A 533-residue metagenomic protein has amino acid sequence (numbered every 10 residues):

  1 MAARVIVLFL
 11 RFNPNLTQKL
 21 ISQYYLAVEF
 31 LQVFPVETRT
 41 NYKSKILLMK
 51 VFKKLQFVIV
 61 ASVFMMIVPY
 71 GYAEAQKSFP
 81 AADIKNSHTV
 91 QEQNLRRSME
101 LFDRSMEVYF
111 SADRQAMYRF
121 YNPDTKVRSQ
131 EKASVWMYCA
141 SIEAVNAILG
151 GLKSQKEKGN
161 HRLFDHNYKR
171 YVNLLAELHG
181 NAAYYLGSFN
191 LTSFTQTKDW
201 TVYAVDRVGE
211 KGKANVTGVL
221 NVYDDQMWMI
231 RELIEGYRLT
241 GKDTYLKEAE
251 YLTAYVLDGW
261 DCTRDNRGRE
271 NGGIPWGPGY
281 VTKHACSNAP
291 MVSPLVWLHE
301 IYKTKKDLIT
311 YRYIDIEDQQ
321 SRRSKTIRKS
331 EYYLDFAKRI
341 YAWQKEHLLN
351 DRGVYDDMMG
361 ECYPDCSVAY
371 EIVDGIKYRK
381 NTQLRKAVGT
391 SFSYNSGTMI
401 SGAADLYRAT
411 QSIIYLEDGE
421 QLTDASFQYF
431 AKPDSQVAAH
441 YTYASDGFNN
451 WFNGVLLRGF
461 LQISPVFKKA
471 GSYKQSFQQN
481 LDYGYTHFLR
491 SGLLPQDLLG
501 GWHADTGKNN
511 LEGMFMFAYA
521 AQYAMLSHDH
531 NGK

Functional and structural regions predicted by a protein language model:
L10, L16, Y25-L26, L31 (+2 more regions): Short hydrophobic targeting helices and cationic amphipathic motifs that mediate membrane/organellar targeting
L47-I59: Bacterial N-terminal signal peptides that target proteins for export
V58-V68: Bacterial N-terminal signal peptides
A73-A75: Boundary at the C-terminal end of the N-terminal hydrophobic targeting segment
F79-D224, K283, S391, I414-K533: CBM-like carbohydrate-recognition segments
L149, K153, Y237-G241, H299-K306 (+4 more regions): Short coil/turn linking the two alpha-helices of tandem helical-hairpin repeats
R162-D318, L334-D335, I372-V373: Extended ligand-binding groove/face enriched in aromatic
N271, P278, C286-L295, S324-A403: Active-site cradle of extracellular carbohydrate-active enzymes
